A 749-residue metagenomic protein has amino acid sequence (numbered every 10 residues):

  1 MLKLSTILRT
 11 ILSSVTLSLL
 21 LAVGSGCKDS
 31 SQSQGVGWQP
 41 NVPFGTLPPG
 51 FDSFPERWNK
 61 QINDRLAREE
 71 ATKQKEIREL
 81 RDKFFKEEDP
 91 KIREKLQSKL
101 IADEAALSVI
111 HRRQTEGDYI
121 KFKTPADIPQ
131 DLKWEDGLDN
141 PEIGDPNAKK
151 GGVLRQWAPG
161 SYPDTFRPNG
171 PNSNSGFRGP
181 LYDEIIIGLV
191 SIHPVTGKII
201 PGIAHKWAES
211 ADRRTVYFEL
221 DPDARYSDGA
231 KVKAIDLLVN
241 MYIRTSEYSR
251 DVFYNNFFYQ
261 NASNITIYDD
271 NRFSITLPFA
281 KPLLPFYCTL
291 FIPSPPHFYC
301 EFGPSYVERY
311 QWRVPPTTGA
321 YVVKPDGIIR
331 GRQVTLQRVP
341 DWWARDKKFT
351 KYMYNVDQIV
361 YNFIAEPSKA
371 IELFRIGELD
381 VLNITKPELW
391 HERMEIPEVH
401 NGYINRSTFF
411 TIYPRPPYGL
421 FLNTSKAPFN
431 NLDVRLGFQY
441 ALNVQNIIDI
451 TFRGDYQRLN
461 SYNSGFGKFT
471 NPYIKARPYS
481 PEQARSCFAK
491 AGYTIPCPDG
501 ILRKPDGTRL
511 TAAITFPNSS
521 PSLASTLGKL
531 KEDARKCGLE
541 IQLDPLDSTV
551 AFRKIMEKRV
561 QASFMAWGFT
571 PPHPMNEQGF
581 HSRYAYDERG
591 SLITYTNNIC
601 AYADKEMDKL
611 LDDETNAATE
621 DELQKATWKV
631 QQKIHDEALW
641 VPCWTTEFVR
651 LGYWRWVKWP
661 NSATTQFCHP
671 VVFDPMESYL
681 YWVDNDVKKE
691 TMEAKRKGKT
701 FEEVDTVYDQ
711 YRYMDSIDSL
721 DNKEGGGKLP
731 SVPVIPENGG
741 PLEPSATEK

Functional and structural regions predicted by a protein language model:
S31-P43, L47-K60, D64-A67, R78-K86 (+10 more regions): Detector for C-terminal structural segments
Q32, N147-K149, Y254-S305, R309-W312 (+1 more regions): Surface-exposed binding/hinge segments that line and control ligand-binding clefts or catalytic entry sites
D131, D136-E142, G152-A211, Y242 (+1 more regions): N-terminal lobe/hinge region of extracytoplasmic solute-binding protein
P171-G176, P180-K198, F291-M353, Q358 (+3 more regions): Gly/Pro-rich hinge or "lid" segments in bacterial periplasmic/extracellular proteins
D221, R309-W312, W343-E395, K531 (+2 more regions): Ligand-site clamp/hinge motif
S227, T276-H297, P315-E366, H391-P416 (+3 more regions): Aromatic-rich, solvent-exposed beta-strand/loop patch
S246-E247, D251, N264-I267, K324-T335 (+5 more regions): Extracellular/periplasmic solute-recognition and catalytic clefts
N423, F429-N430, R458-P498, F516-T526: Structural transition elements
